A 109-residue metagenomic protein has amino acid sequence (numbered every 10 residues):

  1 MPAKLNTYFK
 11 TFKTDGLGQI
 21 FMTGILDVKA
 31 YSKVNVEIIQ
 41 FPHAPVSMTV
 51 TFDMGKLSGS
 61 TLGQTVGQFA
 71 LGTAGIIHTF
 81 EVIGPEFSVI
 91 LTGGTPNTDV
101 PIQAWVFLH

Functional and structural regions predicted by a protein language model:
M1-Y31: Transition segment at domain starts
T7-T14, G63-T73: Solvent-exposed serine/threonine-rich low-complexity stretches and specific carbohydrate-binding patches
L17, T73-A74, P85-E86: Tight coil/turn sites that cap or link beta-strands
M22-I25, A74-V82: Exposed aromatic-hydrophobic patches
Y31, H43-S47, N97: Short proline/glycine-enriched turn/loop motifs at strand-loop junctions of beta-rich domains
S32-E37, E81-P101: Noncatalytic modules at the cell exterior or secretory-pathway interfaces, chiefly beta-strand-rich lectin/adhesion
H43-G59, A104: Short, surface-exposed beta-strand/strand-loop-strand elements in extracellular ectodomains
M48, T95-L108: Edge beta-strands of jelly-roll/beta-sandwich modules across compartments, strongly enriched in secreted/luminal
